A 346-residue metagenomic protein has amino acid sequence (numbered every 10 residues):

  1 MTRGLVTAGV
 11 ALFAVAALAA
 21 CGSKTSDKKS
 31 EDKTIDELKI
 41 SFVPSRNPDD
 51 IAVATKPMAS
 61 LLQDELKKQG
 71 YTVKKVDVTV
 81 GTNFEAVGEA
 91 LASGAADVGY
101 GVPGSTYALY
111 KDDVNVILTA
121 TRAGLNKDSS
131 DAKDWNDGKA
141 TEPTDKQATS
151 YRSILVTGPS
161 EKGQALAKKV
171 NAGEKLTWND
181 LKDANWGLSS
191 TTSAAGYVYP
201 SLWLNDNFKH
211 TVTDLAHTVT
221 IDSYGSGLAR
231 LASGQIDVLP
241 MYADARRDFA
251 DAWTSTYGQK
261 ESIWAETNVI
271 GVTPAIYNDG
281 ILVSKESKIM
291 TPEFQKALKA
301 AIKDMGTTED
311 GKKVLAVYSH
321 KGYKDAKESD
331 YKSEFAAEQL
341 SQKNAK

Functional and structural regions predicted by a protein language model:
A16-A20: C-terminal motif of bacterial Sec signal peptides marking the signal peptidase cleavage site
G22-K24: Bacterial signal peptide processing site
T34-E37, F42, R46-P57, K288-K346: An extracytoplasmic/periplasmic, membrane-proximal ligand-sensing/linker region
P44, R152-K168, I276-T291: A bilobed periplasmic-binding-protein/Venus flytrap-type ligand-binding module shared by bacterial periplasmic
P44, T82-F84, G94-Y107, D112-D113 (+4 more regions): Beta->alpha turn/N-cap motifs
Y71-E89, V102-G104, T211-A229: Short helix-initiation/N-cap motifs at beta->coil->alpha
T121-T192: A conserved helix-loop-strand patch within extracytoplasmic ligand-binding domains of the periplasmic binding
V170-E174, K182-I289: Pocket-lining segment of extracytoplasmic ligand-binding domains
